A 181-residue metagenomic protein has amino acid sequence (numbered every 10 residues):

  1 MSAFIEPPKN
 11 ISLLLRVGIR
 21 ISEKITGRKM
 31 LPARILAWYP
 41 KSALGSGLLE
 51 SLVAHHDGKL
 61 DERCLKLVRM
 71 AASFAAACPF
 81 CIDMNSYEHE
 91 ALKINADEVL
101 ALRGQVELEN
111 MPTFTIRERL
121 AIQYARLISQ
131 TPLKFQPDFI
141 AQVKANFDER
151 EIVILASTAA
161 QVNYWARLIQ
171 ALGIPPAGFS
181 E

Functional and structural regions predicted by a protein language model:
M1-E62: Mobile cap/lid helix-loop segments that border enzyme active or cofactor-binding sites and regulate substrate access
L36-A37, G104-T131: Short Fe-S-cluster ligation motifs
K41-L44, I82-A101: Iron-sulfur (Fe-S) cluster-binding segments and ferredoxin-like electron-carrier domains, especially [2Fe-2S]
L65-E88: Short, thiol/selenol-centered motifs that function as redox-active sites or metal-ligating centers
L67-A72, L102-R103, A121-S129, V153-A166: Short alpha-helical scaffolding segments that buttress acidic/His motifs in well-ordered protein cores
F139, P176-F179: Alpha-helical transmembrane segments and membrane-interface helix-loop junctions in multi-pass membrane proteins
D148-E149: Transmembrane-helix boundary/entry motifs in multi-pass membrane transporters
